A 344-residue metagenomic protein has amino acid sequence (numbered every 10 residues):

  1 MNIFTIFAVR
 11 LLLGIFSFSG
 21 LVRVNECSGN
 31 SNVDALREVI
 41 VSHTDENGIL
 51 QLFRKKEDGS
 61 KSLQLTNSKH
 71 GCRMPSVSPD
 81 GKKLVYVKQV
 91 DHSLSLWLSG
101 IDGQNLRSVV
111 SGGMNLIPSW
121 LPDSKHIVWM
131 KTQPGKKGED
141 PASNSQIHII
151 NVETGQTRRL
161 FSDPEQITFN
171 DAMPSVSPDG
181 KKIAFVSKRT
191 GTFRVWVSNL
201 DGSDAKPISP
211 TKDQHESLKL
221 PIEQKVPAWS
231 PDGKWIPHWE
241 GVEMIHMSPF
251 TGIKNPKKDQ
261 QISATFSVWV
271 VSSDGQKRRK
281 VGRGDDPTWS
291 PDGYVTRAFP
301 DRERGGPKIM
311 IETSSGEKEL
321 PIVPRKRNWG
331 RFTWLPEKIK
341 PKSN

Functional and structural regions predicted by a protein language model:
M1-T5: N-terminal secretory signal peptides that target proteins for export/translocation
A8-G20: Bacterial N-terminal signal peptides
V24-N344: Sequence signature of WD/YWTD-type beta-propeller architectures
